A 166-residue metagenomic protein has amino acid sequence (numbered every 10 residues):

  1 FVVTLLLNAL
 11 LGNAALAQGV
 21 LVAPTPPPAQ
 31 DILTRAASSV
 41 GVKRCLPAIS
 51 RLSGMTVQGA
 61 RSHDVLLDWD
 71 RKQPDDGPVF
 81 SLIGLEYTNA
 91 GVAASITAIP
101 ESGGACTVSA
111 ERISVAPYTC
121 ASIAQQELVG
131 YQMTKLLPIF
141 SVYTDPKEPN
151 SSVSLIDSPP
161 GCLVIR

Functional and structural regions predicted by a protein language model:
V2-G12: Bacterial N-terminal signal peptides
A14-G19: Boundary at the C-terminal end of the N-terminal hydrophobic targeting segment
V20-E101: N-terminal secretory signal peptides
V42-I49, V108-A110, C120, P160-R166: Short, structured motif recognition centered on aromatic/hydrophobic residues
A90-I139: Long, charged/polar, surface-exposed segments that mediate recognition or autoinhibition
S95-I99, S151-I156: Short, surface-exposed beta-strand/loop micro-motifs that present aromatic residues
L136, S141-E148: Short, flexible domain-boundary/linker segments around small modular repeats
Y143, S152-G161, I165-R166: Short, exposed beta-strand-loop hairpins at the edges of beta-sheets in extracellular/periplasmic proteins
